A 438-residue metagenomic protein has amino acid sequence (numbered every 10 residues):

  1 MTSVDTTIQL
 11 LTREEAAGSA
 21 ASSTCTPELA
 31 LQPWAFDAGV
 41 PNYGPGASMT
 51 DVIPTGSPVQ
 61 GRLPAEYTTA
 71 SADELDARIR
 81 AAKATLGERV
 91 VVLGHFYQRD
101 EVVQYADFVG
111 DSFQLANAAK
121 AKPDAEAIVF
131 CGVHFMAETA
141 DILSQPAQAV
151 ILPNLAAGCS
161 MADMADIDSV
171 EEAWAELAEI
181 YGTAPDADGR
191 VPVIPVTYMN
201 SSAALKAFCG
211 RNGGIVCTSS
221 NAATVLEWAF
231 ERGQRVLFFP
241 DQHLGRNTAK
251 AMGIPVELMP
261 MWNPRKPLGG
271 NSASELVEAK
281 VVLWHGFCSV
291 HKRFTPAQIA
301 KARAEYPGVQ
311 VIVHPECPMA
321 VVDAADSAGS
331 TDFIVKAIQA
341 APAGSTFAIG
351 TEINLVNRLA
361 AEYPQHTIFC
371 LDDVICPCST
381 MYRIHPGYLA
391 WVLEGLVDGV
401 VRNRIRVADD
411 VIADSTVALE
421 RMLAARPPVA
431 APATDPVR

Functional and structural regions predicted by a protein language model:
T2-I349, L355-R438: Active-site loop-to-helix "anion-binding N-cap" substructures in soluble metabolic enzymes
